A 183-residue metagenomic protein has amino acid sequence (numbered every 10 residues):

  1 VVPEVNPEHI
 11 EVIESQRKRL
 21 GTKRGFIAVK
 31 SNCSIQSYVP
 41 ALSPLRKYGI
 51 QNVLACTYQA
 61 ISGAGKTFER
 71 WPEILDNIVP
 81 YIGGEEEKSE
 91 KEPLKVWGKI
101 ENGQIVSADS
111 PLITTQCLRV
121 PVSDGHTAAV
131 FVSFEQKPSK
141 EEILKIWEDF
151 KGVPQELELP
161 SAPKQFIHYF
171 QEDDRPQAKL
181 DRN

Functional and structural regions predicted by a protein language model:
V1-I74, I78, L112, K145 (+2 more regions): N-terminal Rossmann-like NAD(P) cofactor-binding subdomain of oxidoreductases, focused on the glycine-rich
S62-N183: Charged docking surfaces used in two-component/phosphorelay signaling
